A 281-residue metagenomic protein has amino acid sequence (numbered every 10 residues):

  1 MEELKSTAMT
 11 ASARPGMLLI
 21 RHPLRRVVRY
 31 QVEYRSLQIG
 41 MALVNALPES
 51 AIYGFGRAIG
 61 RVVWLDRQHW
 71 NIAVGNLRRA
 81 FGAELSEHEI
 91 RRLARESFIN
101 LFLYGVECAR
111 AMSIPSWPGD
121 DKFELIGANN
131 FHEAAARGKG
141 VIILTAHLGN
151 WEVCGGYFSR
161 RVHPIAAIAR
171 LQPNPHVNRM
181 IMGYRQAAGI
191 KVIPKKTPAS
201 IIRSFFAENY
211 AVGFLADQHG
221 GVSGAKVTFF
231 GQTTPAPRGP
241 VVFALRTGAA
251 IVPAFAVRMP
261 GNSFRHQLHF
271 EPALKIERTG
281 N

Functional and structural regions predicted by a protein language model:
E2-T145, N178-I181, G189: Membrane-anchoring hydrophobic helices of lipid-metabolizing enzymes
Q38, I126, T197, P235-G239: Short, conserved clusters of charged catalytic residues that mark active-site and nucleotide-handling motifs
E124, K191-I193, E271: General small-molecule cofactor/ligand-binding pocket signal
A136-K196, H219-V227, N262-S263: Catalytic core of membrane glycerolipid acyltransferases/transacylases, capturing the structured, soluble-facing
G138, V162, E208-N209, G248: Glycine-centered short loops/turns at secondary-structure junctions
P173-H176, M180-M182, A211, Q218-N281: A cross-family acyltransferase "interaction/gating" segment
I202-A207: Small-residue-rich helix-loop
